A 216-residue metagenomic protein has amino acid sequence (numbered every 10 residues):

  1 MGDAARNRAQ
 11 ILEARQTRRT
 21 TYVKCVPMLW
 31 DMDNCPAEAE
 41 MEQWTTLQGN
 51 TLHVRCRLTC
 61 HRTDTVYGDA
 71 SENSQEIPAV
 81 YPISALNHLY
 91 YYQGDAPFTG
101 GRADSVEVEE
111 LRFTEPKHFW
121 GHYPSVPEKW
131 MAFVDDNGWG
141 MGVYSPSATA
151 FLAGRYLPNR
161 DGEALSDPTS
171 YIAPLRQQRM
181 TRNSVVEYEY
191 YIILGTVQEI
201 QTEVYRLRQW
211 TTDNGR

Functional and structural regions predicted by a protein language model:
M1-G49, T63-Y67: Extended, loop-rich substrate-binding clefts of extracytoplasmic carbohydrate-active enzymes
R18-Y22, T51-R55, V185-E189: Intrinsic-disorder/low-complexity, polar/charged segments enriched in Ser/Thr/Lys/Arg/Asp/Glu/Gln
P27, C60, I192-L194: Short beta-strand segments enriched in hydrophobic/aromatic residues within well-folded beta-rich domains
M32-D33, G101-R102, V204: Acidic Ser/Thr/Pro-rich low-complexity disordered segments that often serve as glycosylated linkers/stalks around
A39, Q48-R102: Acidic (Asp/Glu-rich), glycine- and aromatic
T46-N50, M180-N183: Extracellular/lumenal carbohydrate-interaction signature centered on repeated Trp-anchored short motifs
V80-Y81, L86-F151: Active-site/ligand-binding surface loops and adjacent short beta/alpha elements that line catalytic pockets across
H122-R216: Beta-strand-rich recognition/accessory modules
